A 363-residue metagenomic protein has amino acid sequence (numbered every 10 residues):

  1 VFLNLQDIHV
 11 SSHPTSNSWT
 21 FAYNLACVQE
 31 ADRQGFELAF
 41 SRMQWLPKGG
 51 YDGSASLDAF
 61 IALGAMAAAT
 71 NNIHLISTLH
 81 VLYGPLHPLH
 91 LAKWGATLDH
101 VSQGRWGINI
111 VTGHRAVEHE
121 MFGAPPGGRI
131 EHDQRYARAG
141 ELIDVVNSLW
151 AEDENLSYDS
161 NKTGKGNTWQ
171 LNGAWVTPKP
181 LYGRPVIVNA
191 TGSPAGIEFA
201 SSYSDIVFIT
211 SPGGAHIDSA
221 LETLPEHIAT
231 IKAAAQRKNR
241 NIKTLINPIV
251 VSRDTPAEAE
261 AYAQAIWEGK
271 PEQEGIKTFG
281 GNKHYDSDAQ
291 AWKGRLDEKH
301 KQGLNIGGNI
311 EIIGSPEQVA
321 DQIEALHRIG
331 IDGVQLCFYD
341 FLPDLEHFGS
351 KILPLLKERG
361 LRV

Functional and structural regions predicted by a protein language model:
V1, A39-S41, L75-S77, W106-I110 (+4 more regions): Hydrophobic faces of well-ordered beta-strands that scaffold small-molecule active sites in alpha/beta enzyme cores
V1, E30, E131-L181, S211-R328 (+1 more regions): An alpha-helical appendage that flanks or caps ligand/catalytic pockets
V1-N72, P180-P185: N-terminal beta1-alpha1-beta2 module of alpha/beta enzyme domains
I8-A22, L79-L89, R129, L181-P194 (+2 more regions): Active-site mouth loops of central-metabolism enzymes
A22-M43, F199-T210, A325-I331: Catalytic domains of carbohydrate-active enzymes, especially glycoside hydrolases
A31, G35, M66, L98 (+8 more regions): Conserved, mostly hydrophobic/aromatic
L38-F60, S211-L224, L336-G349: Glycine-rich, proline-tolerant flexible connector loops at the mouths of alpha/beta enzymes
H87-H119: Hydrophobic or amphipathic alpha-helical targeting/insertion segments
